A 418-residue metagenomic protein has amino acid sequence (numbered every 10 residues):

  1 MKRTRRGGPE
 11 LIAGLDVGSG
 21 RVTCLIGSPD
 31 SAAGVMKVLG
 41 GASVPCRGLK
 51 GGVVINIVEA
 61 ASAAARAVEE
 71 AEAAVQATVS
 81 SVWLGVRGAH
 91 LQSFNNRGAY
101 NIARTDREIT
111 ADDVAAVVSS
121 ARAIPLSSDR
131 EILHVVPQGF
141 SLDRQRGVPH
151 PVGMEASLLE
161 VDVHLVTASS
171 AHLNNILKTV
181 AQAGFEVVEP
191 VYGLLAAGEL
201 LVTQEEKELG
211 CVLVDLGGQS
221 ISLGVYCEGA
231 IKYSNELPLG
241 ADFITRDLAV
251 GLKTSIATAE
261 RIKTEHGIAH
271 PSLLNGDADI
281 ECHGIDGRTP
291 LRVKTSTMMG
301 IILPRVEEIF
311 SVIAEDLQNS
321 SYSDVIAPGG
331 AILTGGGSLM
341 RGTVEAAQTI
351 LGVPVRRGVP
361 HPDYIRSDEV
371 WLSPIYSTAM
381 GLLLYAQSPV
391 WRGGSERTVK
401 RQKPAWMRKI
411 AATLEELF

Functional and structural regions predicted by a protein language model:
M1-R21, L25-V82, V86-L213, A230-I231 (+8 more regions): Nucleotide/phosphate-binding catalytic cleft detector across ATP-hydrolyzing and phosphate-transferring enzymes
V86-L91, G218, G335-G336: Core structural elements
L223-G224: A structural feature that tracks compact, well-ordered secondary-structure segments with a strong bias toward
C227: A cytosolic small-molecule/anion-sensing beta-strand core signal
Y233, G330-L384: Nucleotide-binding motor/catalytic cores of P-loop/tubulin-like NTPases across gene-expression machines
